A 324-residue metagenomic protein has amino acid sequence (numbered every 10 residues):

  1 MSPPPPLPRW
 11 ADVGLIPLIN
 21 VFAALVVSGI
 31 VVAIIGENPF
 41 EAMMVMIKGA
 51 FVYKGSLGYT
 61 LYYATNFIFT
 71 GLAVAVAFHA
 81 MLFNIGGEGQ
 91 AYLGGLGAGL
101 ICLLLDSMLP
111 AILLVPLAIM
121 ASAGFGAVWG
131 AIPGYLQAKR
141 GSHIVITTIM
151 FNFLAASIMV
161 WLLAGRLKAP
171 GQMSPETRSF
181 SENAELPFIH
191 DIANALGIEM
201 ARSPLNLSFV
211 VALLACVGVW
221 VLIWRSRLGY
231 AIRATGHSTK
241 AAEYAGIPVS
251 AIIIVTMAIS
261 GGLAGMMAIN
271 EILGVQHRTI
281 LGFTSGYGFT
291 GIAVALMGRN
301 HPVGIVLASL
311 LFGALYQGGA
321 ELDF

Functional and structural regions predicted by a protein language model:
M1-T70, I112-L113, L117, E199-M200: Membrane-interfacial amphipathic/re-entrant helices at transmembrane-helix boundaries
P17-A33, T70-V74, G95-I101, S122-G126 (+5 more regions): Hydrophobic core segments of alpha-helical transmembrane domains in multi-pass membrane transport and ion-translocation
I30-I35, V45, F51-L105, I119-S142 (+3 more regions): Single transmembrane alpha-helix segments in multi-pass membrane proteins
G36-E41, F78-L96, A138-T147, A231 (+4 more regions): Short, non-helical or kinked segments that cap or interrupt transmembrane helices
K54, T148, N152-R225, R278: Transmembrane helix-bundle core of multi-pass membrane transporters and related energy-transducing complexes
R140-A164, T279-L296, L311, L315-A320 (+1 more regions): Pore- or pathway-lining transmembrane helices of multi-pass membrane proteins that form conduits for solutes/ions
G218-T256: Membrane-helix/interface signature in polytopic inner-membrane proteins
W220-W224, G229, S260-I292: Inter-helical junctions in multi-pass inner-membrane proteins, predominant in energy-converting antiporter-like
